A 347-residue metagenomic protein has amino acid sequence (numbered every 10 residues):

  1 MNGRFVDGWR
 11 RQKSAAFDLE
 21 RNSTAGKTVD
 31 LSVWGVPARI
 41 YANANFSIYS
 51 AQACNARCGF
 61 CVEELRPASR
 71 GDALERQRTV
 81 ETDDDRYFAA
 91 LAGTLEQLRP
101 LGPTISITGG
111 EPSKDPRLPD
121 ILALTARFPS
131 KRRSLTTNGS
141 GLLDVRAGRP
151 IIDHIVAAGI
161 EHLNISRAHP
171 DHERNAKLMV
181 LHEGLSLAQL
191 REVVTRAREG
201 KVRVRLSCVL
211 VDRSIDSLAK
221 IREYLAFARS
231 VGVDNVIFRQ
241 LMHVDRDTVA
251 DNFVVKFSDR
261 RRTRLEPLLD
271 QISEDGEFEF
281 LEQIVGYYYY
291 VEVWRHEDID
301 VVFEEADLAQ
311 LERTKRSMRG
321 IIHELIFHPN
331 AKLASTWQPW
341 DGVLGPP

Functional and structural regions predicted by a protein language model:
M1-I40, L311-P347: Radical SAM enzyme core and accessory elements
D7, S14-A90: Canonical Radical SAM [4Fe-4S] cluster-binding loop centered on the CxxxCxxC motif and its immediate flanking residues
N43-A44, C58, G102, V233 (+1 more regions): Short, well-ordered alpha-helix to beta-strand connector turns
N45, L65-R86, L98-D115, A126-A147 (+3 more regions): Core AdoMet radical
F46-S47, R146-G159, R222-G232: Short amphipathic alpha-helices and their capping/turn segments at secondary-structure boundaries
E64, D120-A123, G148-I151, L178-V180 (+2 more regions): Short, glycine/charged-enriched secondary-structure capping and boundary segments
A92-S106, E111, L118-V145, S186-L218 (+7 more regions): Mobile, glycine- and charge-enriched loop segments and immediately flanking short secondary-structure elements within
E173-A188, T195-E312, R316: Radical SAM enzyme [4Fe-4S]-AdoMet core and its adjacent flexible, acidic and glycine-rich loops/tails across
